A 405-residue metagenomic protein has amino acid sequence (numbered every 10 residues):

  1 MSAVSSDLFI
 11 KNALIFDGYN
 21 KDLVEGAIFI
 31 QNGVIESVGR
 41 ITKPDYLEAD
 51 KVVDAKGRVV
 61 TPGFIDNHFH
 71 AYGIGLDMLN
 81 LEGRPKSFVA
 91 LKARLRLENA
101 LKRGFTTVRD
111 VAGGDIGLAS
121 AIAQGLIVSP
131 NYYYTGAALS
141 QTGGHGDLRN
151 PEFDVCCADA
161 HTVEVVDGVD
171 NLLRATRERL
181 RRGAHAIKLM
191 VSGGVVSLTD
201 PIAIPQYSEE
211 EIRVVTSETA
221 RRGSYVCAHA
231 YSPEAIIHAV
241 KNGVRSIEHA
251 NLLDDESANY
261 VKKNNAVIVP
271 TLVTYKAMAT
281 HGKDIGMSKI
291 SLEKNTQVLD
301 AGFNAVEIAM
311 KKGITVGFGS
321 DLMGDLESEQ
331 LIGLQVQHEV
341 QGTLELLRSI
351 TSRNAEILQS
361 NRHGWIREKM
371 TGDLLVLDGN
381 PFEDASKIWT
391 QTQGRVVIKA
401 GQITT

Functional and structural regions predicted by a protein language model:
M1-Y46, V60, P381-D384, I388 (+1 more regions): N-terminal metal-binding scaffold of metallo-dependent hydrolase/deaminase domains
T42-T61, L180: Active-site metal-binding motif and surrounding structural segment of the metallo-beta-lactamase
A55-Q124, T142-L148, E210: Metal-associated gating/positioning segment near the N- to mid-region
G75-M78, S197, I236-N242, T274-M287 (+3 more regions): Histidine/acidic-residue-rich catalytic or RNA/ligand-binding cores of hydrolases and nuclease-related proteins
M78-L91, C156-R174, Y225: Active-site mouth loops of central-metabolism enzymes
L91-L118, V128-A138, A184-S197, Y225 (+3 more regions): Divalent metal-dependent hydrolysis catalytic cores, especially in the metallo-beta-lactamase
N171-I268, D284, N295-V316, K387: Histidine/acidic residue-rich metal-binding segments in metalloenzymes
R221, G286, I290, V298-P381 (+1 more regions): His/Asp/Glu-enriched, well-ordered alpha-helical/loop segment that forms or immediately abuts the divalent-metal
